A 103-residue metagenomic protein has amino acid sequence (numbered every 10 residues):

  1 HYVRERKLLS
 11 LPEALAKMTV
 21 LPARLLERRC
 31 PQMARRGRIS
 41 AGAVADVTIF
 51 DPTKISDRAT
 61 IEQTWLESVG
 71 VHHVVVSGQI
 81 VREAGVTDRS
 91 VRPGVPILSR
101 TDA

Functional and structural regions predicted by a protein language model:
H1-A103: Active-site microenvironment of metallo-dependent hydrolases
